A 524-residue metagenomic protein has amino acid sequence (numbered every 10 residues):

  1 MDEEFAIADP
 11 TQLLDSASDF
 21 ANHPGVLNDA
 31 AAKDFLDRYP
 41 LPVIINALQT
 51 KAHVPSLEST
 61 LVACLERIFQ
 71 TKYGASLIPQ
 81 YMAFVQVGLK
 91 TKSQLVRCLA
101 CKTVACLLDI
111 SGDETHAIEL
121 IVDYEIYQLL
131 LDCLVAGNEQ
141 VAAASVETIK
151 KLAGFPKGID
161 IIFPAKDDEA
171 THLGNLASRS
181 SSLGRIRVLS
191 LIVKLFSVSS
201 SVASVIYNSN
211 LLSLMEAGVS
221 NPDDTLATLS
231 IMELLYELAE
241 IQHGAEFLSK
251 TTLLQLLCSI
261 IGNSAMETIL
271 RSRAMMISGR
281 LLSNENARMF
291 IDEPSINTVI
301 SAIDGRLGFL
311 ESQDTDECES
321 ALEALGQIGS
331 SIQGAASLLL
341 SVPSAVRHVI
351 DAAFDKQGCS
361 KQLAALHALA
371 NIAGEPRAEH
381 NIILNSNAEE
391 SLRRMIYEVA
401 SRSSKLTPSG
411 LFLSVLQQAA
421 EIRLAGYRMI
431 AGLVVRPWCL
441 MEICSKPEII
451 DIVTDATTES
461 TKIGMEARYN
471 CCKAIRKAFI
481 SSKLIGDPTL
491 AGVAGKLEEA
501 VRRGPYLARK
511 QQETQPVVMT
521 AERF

Functional and structural regions predicted by a protein language model:
M1-D9, I44-V54, V87-S93, L130-N138 (+9 more regions): Helix-loop junctions that connect tandem helical modules in alpha-solenoid scaffolds
M1-E3, D37-A47, A63-C64, S76-V87 (+13 more regions): Alpha-helical solenoid scaffolds in eukaryotic proteins
M1-R38: N-terminal alpha-helical scaffolding segments that mark the starts of alpha-solenoid/helical-repeat architectures
L14-D29, N46, S59-Y73, Q86-G88 (+12 more regions): Alpha-helical solenoid repeat architecture
D29-Y39, K72-Q80, E114-Y124, G158-D167 (+9 more regions): Short, hydrophobic/charged alpha-helical patches characteristic of ARM/HEAT alpha-solenoid repeats and analogous
T71-G74, E119, S204, E246 (+7 more regions): Alpha-solenoid helical repeat scaffolds
D123, G137, A142, V146 (+2 more regions): Core solenoid repeat modules with strong leucine/isoleucine-rich periodicity, prominently canonical LRR arrays but also
M441, I450-S482: C-terminal structured "cap/appendage" subdomains that terminate the fold
